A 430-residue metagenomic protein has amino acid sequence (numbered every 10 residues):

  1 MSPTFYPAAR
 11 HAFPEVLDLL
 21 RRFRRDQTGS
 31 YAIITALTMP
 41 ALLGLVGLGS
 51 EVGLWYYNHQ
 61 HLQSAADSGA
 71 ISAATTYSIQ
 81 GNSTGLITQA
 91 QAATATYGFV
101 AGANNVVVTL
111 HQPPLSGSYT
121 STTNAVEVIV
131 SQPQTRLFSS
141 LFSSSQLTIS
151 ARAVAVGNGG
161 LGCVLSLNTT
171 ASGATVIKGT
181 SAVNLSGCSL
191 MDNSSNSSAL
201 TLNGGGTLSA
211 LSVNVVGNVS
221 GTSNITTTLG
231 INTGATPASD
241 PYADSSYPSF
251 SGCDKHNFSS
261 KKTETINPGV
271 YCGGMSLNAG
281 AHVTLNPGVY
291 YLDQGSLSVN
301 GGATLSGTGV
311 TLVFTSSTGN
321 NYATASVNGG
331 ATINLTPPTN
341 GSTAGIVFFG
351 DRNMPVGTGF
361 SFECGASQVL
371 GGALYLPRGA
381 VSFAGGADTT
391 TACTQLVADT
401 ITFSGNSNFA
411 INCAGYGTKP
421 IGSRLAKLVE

Functional and structural regions predicted by a protein language model:
S2-F13, L19, Y56-Q60, S64 (+3 more regions): Short amphipathic secondary-structure patches
E15-M39: Glycine-centered recognition micro-motifs in short, flexible terminal segments and loops
A36-S50, S64: Alpha-helical hydrophobic helix detector
T122-V126, I149-A151, S186-C188, N267 (+3 more regions): Envelope-exposed proteins and targeting segments
Q132-F250, F258, R352-V397, I401-N406: Short, ordered "entry" segments at domain starts
V164, T170-K178, D192, S198-L202 (+6 more regions): Beta-strand-rich extracellular passenger or scaffold domains
Y247-S259, T263-E264, G415-E430: Short, low-complexity, Pro/Ser/Thr/Gly-rich segments in the mature regions of secreted, periplasmic
C393-E430: Short linear sequence signals and composition-biased patches located at protein termini or domain-edge surfaces
